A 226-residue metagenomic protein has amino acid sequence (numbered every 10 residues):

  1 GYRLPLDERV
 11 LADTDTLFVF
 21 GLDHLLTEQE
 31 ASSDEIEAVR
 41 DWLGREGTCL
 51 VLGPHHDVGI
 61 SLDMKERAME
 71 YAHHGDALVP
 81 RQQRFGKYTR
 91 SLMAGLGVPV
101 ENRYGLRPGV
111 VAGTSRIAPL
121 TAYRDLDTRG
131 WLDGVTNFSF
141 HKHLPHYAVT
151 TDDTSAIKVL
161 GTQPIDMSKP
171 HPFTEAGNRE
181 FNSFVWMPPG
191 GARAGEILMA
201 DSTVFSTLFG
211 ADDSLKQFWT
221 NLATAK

Functional and structural regions predicted by a protein language model:
G1-K226: Short, surface-exposed patches at the edges or C-terminal ends of soluble domains, predominantly
